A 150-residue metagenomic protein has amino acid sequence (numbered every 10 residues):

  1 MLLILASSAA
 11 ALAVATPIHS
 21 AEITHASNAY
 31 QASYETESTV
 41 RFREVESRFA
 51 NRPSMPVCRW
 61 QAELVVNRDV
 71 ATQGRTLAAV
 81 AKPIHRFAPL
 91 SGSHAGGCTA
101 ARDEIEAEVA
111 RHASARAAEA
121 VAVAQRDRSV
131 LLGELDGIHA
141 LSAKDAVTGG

Functional and structural regions predicted by a protein language model:
M1-L12: Sec-dependent N-terminal signal peptides
A9, V66-R68, A113, A120: Hydrophobic, Leu/Ile/Phe/Ala-enriched alpha-helical segments that form helix-helix packing faces
L12-A79: N-terminal secretory signal peptides
S54-M55, I84-P89, R111: Short, surface-exposed linear patches
R75-G96: A short, surface-exposed beta-strand/turn
S93-G150: Compositionally biased, intrinsically disordered linkers/stalks adjacent to structured regions
